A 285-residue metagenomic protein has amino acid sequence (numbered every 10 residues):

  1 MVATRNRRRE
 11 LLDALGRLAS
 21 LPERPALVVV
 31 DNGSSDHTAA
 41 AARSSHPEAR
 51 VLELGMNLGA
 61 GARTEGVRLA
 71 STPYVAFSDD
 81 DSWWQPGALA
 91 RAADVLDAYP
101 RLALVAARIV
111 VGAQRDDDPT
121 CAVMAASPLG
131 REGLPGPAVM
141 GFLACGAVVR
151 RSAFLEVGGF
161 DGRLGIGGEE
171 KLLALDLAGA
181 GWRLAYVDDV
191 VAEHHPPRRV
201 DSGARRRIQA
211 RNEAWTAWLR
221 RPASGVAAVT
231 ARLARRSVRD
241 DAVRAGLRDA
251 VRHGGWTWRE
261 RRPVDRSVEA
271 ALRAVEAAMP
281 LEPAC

Functional and structural regions predicted by a protein language model:
G16-R24: Short, acidic, metal-binding catalytic loop of nucleotide-sugar glycosyltransferases
R17, D31-A40, M56, S82-Q85: A conserved acidic beta->alpha catalytic loop
E53-A70, R91: Glycine-rich, basic loop-to-helix element that forms the pyrophosphate-binding segment of sugar-nucleotide handling
M56, Q85-P119: Conserved donor NDP-sugar-binding/catalytic core segment of glycosyltransferases
V75: Short aromatic/hydrophobic "clamp" motif used to bind/position activated sugar donors
V111, G130-V149, K171, D201: A recurrent flexible, glycine/aromatic-enriched loop bordering the glycosyltransferase active site that acts as
G141-V149, A153-G158, R163-V191: A short, conserved alpha-helix in the catalytic core of glycosyltransferases
I208-Q209, P222-C285: Non-catalytic, C-terminal membrane-associated alpha-helical segments of glycosyltransferases
